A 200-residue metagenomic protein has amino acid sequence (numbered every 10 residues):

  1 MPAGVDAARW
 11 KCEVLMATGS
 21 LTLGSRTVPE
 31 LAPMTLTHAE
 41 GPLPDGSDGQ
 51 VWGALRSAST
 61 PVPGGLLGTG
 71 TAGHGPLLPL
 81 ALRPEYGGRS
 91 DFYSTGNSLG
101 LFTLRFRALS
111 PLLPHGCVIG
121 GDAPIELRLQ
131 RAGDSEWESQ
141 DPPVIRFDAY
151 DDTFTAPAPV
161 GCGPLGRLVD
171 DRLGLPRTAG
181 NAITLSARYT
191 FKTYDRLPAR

Functional and structural regions predicted by a protein language model:
M1-R200: Extracytosolic secretory-pathway proteins
